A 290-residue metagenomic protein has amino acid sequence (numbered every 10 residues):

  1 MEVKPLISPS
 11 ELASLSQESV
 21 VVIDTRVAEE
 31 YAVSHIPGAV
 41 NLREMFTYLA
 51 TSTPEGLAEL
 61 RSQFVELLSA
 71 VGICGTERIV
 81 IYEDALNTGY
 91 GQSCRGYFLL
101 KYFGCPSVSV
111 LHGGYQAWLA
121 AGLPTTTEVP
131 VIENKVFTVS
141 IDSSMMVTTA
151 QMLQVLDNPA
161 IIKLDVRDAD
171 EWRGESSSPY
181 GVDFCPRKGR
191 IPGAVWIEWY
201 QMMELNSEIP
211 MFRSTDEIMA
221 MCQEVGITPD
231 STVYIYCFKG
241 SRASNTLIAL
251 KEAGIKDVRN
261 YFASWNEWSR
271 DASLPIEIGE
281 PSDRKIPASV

Functional and structural regions predicted by a protein language model:
M1-S8, Y48, Q116-G189, A272-V290: Active-site neighborhoods of enzymes that stabilize oxyanions during catalysis
L12, V21-R26, K163-D165: Short hydrophobic beta-strand that contains or immediately precedes a catalytic carboxylate
L49-E77, W199-T232: Helix-loop module immediately N-terminal to the HCX5R catalytic loop in PTP-like cysteine phosphatase domains
A58-V155, E175-S176, G189, R242-S264: Thiolate-centered catalytic microenvironments shared by cysteine-dependent enzyme domains
R187-I197: Gly/Ser/Thr-rich active-site loops/lids in small-molecule metabolic enzymes that frequently grip phosphoryl groups
C237: Short cysteine clusters
W268: Active-site-adjacent helical/loop segments in soluble small-molecule enzymes
